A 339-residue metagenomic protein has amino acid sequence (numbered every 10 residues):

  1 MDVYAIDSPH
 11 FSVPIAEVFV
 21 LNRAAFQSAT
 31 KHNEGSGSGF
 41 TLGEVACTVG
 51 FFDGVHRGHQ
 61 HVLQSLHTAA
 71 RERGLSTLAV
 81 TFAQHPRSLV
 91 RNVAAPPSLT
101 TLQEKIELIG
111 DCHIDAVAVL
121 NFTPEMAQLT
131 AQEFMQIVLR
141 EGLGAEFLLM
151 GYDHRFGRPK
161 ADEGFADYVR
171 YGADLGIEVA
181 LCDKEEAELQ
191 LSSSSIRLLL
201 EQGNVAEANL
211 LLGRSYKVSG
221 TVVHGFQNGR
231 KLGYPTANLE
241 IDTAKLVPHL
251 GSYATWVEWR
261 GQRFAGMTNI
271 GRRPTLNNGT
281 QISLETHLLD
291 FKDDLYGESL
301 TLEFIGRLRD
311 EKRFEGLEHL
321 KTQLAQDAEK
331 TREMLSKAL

Functional and structural regions predicted by a protein language model:
M1-V45: Positively charged, low-complexity intrinsically disordered leader regions
V3-Y4, G225-L339: Phosphate/ribose-recognition catalytic cores of enzymes acting on nucleotide-derived substrates
Y4, V117-V119, E178-C182: General small-molecule cofactor/ligand-binding pocket signal
S38-T101: N-terminal catalytic cores of NTP/NDP-binding nucleotidyl/phosphoryl-transfer enzymes
H56, I109, L148, A208 (+2 more regions): Residue-level signal for inorganic ion chemistry
S88-L175: N-terminal Rossmann-like or analogous alpha/beta NTP/dinucleotide-binding catalytic cores that position adenine
R170-G271: Glycine-rich, Lys/Arg-enriched anion-binding loops that position phosphate/diphosphate groups for phosphoryl
